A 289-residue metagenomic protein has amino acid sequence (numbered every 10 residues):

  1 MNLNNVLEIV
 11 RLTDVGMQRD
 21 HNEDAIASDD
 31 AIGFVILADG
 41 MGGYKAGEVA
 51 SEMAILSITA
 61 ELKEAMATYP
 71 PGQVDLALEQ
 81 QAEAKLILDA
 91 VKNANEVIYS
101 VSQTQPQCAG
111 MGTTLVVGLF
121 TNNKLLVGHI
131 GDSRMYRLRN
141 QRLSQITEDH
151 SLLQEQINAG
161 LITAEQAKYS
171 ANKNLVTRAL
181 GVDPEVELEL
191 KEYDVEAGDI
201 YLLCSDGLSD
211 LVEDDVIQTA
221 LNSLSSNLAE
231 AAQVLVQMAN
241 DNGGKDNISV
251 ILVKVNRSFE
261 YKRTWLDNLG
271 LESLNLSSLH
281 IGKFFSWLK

Functional and structural regions predicted by a protein language model:
M1-K289: PP2C/PPM-type serine/threonine phosphatase catalytic domain
